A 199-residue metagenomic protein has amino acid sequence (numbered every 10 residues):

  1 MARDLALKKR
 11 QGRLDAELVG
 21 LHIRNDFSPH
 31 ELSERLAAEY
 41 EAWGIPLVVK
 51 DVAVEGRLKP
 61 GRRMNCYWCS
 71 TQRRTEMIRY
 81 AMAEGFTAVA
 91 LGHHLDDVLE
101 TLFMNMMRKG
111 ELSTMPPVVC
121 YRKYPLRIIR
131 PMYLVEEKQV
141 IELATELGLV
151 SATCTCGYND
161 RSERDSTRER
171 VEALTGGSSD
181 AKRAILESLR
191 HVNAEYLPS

Functional and structural regions predicted by a protein language model:
M1-L102, R108-E111, K138-E146: ATP-dependent adenylation/nucleotidyltransferase module used to activate substrates
L14-A16, Y124, A181: Residue-level signal for beta-strand positions within conserved beta-sheet cores that form or flank
N25-F27, V54-G56, V119-R122, V135 (+2 more regions): Residue-level detector of flexible, active-site-proximal loop/helix-junction positions within diverse enzyme catalytic
L58-G61, E163-D165, A194-L197: Short, solvent-exposed polar/charged micro-motifs at secondary-structure junctions
Q72, V135, D180: Conserved active-site and cofactor/substrate-binding residues in soluble primary-metabolism enzymes
D96-A173: Catalytic subdomain that performs nucleotidyl-dependent activation
L174, S178: Conserved anion/nucleotide-ligand pocket segment
D180-S199: A short, charged, Gly/Pro-tolerant segment at domain boundaries
